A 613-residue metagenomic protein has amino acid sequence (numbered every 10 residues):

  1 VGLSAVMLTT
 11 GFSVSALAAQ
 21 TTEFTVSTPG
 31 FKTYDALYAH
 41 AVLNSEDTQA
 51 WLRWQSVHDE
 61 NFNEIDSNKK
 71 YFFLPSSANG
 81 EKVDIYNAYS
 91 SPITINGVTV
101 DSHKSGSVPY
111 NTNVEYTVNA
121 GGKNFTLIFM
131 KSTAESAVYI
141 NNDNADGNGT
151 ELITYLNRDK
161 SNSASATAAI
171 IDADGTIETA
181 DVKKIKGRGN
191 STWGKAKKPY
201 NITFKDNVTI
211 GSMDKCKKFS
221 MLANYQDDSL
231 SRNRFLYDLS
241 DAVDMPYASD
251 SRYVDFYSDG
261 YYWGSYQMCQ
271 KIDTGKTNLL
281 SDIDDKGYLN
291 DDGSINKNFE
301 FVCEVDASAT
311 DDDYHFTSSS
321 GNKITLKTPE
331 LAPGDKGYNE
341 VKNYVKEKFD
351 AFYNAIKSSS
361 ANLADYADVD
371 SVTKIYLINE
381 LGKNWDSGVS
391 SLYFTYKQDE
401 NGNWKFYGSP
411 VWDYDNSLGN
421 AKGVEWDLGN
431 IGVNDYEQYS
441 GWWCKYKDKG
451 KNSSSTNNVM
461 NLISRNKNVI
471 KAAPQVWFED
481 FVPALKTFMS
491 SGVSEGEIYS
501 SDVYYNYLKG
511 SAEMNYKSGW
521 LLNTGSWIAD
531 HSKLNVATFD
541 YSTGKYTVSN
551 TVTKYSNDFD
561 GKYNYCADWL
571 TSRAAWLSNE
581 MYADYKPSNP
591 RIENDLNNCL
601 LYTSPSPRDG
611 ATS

Functional and structural regions predicted by a protein language model:
V1-V6: Sec-dependent N-terminal signal peptides
L8-A16: C-terminal segment of classical bacterial N-terminal signal peptides
S15-A134: Beta-rich interaction/scaffold domains
N111, L127-I171: N-terminal module-boundary/linker segments of secreted carbohydrate-active enzymes
A166-A173, I177-A223: Conserved oxyanion/phosphate-binding beta-strand-loop segments in alpha/beta enzyme cores
K195, I324-V389, Y396-Q398, N403-V411 (+2 more regions): Middle-to-C-terminal accessory/interaction subdomains
V208-T209, A223-N224, D244-S249, Y261-I378 (+2 more regions): Internal "kinase-insert"/substrate-recognition segments embedded within catalytic cores of ATP-dependent enzymes
Y602-A611: Conserved small/polar residues in nucleotide/adenosyl-binding loops
